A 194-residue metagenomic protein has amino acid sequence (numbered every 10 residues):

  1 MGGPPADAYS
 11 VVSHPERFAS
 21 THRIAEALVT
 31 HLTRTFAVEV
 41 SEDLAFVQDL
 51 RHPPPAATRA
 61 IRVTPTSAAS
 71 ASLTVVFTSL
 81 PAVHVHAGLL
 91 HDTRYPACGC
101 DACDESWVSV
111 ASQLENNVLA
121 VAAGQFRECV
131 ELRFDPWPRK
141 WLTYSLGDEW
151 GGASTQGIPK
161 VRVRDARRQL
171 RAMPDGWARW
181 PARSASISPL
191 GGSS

Functional and structural regions predicted by a protein language model:
M1-P5, L32, L89-S194: Acidic, proline/glycine-rich low-complexity IDRs
M1-P53: N-terminal "first-domain core" detector
Y9-V12, E16, H84-A87, C98 (+1 more regions): Generic preference for well-ordered secondary structure
S13-S20, I24, G88, A102-S109: Conserved aromatic-histidine-acidic binding/catalytic patches
V40-P81: Amphipathic, interaction-prone secondary-structure segments
S41-D43, H84, C129-E131: A structural signal for short, well-ordered beta-strand segments and their strand-loop junctions that often border
T64, V76, H86, D101 (+1 more regions): Residues in well-ordered beta-strands of folded domains
S79-H91: Short, intrinsically disordered, charge-biased short linear motifs at domain edges
